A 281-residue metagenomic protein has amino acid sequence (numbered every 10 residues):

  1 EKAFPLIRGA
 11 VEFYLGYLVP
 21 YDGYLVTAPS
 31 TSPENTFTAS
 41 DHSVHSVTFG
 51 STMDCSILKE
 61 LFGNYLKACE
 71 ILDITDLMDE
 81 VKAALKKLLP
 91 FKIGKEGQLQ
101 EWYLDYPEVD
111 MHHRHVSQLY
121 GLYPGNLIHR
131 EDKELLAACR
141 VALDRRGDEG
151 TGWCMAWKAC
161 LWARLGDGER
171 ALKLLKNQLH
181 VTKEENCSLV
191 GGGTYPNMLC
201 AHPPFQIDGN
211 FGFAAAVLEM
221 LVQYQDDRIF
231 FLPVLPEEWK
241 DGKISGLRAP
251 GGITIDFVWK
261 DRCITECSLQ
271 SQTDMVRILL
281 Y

Functional and structural regions predicted by a protein language model:
E1, F13, Y17, I57-L72 (+3 more regions): Well-ordered alpha-helical scaffold segments within catalytic/enzyme domains
E1, P5, L15-E80, T265: The feature captures the catalytic groove of carbohydrate-active enzymes
A3-L15, C154, A171, T194 (+1 more regions): Extended, hydrophobic alpha-helical segments in both membrane/secreted and soluble proteins
L6-Y21, L85-E96, A138-D148, L175-N186: Long, well-ordered core segments of solenoidal/helical folds
Y24-S51, L99-M111, L165-G166, C200-D208 (+1 more regions): Carbohydrate-binding/catalytic loop surfaces
M78-L119: Long, low-complexity segments enriched in small/aliphatic residues
D110-N186, P203-E219: C-terminal substrate/ligand-recognition segments
E169-Y281: Non-catalytic C-terminal accessory modules of carbohydrate-active enzymes
